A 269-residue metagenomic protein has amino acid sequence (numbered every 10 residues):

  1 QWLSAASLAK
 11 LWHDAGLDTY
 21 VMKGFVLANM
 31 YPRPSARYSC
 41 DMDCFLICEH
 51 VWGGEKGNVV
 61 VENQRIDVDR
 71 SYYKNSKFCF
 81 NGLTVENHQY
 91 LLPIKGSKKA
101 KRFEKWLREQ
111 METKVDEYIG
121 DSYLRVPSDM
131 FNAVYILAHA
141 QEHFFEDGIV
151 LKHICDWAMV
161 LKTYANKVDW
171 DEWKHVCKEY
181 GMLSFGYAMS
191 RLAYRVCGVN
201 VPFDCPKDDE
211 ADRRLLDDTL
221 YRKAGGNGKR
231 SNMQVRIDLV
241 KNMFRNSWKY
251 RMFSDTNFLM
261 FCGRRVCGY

Functional and structural regions predicted by a protein language model:
Q1-C40, L46-Y269: Conserved NTP-donor binding/palm subdomain of two-metal-ion nucleotidyltransferases/polymerases, i.e., the charged
